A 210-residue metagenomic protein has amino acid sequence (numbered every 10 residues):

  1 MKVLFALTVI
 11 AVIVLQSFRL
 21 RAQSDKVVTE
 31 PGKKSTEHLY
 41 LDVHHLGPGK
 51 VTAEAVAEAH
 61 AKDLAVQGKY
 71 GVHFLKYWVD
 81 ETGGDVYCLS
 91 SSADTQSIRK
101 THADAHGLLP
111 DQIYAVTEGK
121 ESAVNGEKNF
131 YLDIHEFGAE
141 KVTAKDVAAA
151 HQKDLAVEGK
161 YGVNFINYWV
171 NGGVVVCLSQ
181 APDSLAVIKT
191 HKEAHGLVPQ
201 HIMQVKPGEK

Functional and structural regions predicted by a protein language model:
M1-L4: Positively charged n-region of N-terminal signal peptides that target proteins for export
A6-Q16: Bacterial N-terminal signal peptides
R21-K69, H73-L75, V79-G84, Q96-D104 (+4 more regions): Short S/T/G/P-rich N-terminal loop/turn motif that feeds into the first structured element of a domain
L89-S91, L178-Q180: Short hydrophobic/aromatic beta-strand micro-patches that form the beta-sheet surface supporting nucleotide- or nucleic
A93-Q96, D183-L185, H195: Short, surface-exposed beta-strand-loop junctions and turns on beta-sheet-rich folds
I98-H102, V187-K192: Charge-rich, low-aromatic oligomerization/scaffolding segments with amphipathic character
A105-Q112, A194-H201: A common structural junction motif
